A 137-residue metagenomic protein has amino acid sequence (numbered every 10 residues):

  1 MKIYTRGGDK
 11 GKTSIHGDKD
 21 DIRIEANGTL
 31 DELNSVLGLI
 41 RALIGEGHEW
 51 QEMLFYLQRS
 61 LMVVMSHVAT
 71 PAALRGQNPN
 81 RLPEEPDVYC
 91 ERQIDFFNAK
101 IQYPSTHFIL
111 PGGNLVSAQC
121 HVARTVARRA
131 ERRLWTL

Functional and structural regions predicted by a protein language model:
M1-L137: Phosphate/pyrophosphate-binding loop motifs in nucleotide- or prenyl diphosphate-using proteins
